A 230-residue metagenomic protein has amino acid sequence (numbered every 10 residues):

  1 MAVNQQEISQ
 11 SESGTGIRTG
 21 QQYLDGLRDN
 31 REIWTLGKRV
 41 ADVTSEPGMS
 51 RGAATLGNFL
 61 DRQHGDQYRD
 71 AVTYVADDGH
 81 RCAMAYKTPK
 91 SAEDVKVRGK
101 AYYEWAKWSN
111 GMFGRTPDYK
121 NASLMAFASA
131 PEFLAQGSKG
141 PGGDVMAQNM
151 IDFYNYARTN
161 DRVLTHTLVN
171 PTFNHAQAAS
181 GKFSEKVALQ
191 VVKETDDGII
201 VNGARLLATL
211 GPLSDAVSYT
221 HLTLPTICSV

Functional and structural regions predicted by a protein language model:
A2-V75: Acidic/polar, glycine-rich intrinsically disordered N-terminal extensions of enzymes
R31-A41, V192, D197-V201, R205: Active-site and channel-lining beta-strand-loop segments that bind or position nucleotide-derived/phosphorylated
L36-K38, L168-P171, N202-R205, T209-L210 (+1 more regions): Fold-independent oxyanion-binding glycine-rich loops and adjacent beta-strand/coil segments at enzyme active sites
D42-T44, H175-Q177, A208-G211: Short helix/loop capping segments that flank catalytic or ligand/cofactor-binding pockets
D61-L164, A216: Internal helix-loop-helix
E132-N202: Gly/Pro-rich turn-and-neighbor structural signature
T220-T226: Conserved small/polar residues in nucleotide/adenosyl-binding loops
